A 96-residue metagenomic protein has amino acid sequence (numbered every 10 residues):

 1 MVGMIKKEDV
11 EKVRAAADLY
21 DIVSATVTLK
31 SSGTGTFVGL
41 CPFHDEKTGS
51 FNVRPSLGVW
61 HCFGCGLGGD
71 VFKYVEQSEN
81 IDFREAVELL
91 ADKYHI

Functional and structural regions predicted by a protein language model:
M1-I96: N-terminal structured subdomain of primase-like DNA metabolism proteins
